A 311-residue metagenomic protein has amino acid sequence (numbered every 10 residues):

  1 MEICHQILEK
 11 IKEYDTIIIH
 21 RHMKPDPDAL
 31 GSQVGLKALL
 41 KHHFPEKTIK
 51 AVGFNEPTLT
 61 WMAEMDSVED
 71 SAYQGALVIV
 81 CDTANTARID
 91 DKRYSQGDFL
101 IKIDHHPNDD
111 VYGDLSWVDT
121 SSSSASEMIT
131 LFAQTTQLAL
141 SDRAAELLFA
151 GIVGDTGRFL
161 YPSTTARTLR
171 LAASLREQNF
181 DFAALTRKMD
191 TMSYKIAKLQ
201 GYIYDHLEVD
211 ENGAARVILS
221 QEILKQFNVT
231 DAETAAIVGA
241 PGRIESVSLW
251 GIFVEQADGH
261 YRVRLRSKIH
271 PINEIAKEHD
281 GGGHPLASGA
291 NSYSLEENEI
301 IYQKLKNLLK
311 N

Functional and structural regions predicted by a protein language model:
E2-R21, P27, G31-T60, D70-G75 (+1 more regions): Hydrophobic helix-and-loop "lid/oligomerization" segment in the mid-to-C-terminal part of catalytic domains
H20, K24, V80, K102-I103 (+1 more regions): Generic enzyme active-site microenvironment
G35-K37, S95-D98, V118-D119, R170: Glycine-rich, phosphate-binding/catalytic loops in enzymes
T48-K50, F99, S116, A139: Conserved beta-strand segments of alpha/beta enzyme cores
W61-L115: Active-site cofactor/cluster-binding pocket
D66-D70, V118-S121, K268-I269: Short, hinge-like loop/turn segments at secondary-structure boundaries
E69, D90-K92, S116-V118, L138-A139 (+2 more regions): A generic local secondary-structure boundary/capping motif
H106-L171: Short alpha-helices
